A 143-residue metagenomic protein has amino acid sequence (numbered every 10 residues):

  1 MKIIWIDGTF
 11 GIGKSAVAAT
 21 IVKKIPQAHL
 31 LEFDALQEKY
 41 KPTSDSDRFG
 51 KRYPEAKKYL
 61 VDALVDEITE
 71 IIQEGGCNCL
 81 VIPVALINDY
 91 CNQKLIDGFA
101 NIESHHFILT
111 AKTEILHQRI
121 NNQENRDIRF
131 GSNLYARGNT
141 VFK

Functional and structural regions predicted by a protein language model:
I6: Hydrophobic anchor at the beta1->P-loop junction of P-loop NTPases
T9: P-loop (Walker A) phosphate-binding loop of NTP-binding proteins
I12: ATP-binding Walker
S15: Walker A/P-loop
A18-D66: Conserved substrate/cofactor phosphate-moiety recognition/catalytic segment in nucleotide-dependent phosphotransferases
A56-N101: Glycine-rich phosphate-binding loop used to anchor ATP phosphates in small-molecule kinases, encompassing both
A100-N121: Conserved phosphate-donor/acceptor-positioning beta-strand/loop module used by diverse small-molecule
N122-K143: Small-molecule kinase domains that catalyze NTP-dependent phosphoryl transfer to phosphate-bearing small molecules
